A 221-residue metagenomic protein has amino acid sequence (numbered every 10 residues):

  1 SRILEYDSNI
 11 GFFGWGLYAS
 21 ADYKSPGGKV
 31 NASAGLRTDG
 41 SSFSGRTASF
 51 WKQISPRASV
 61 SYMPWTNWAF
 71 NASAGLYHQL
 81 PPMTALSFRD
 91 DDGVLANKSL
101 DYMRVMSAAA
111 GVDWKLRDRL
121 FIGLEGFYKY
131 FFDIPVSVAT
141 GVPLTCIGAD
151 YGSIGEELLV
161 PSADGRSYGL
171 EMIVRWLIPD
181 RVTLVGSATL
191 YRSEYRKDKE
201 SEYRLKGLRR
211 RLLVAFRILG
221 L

Functional and structural regions predicted by a protein language model:
S1, A34-G40, V60, A72-L76 (+2 more regions): Transmembrane beta-barrel strands of outer-membrane/channel proteins
S1, S44-I54, M83-D91, A96 (+4 more regions): Outer-membrane beta-barrel translocator domains and adjoining extracellular loop/strand segments of Gram-negative
S1-N31, A74: Outer-membrane beta-barrel transmembrane domain signature of Gram-negative proteins, especially the mid-to-C-terminal
R2-Y6, T38-S44, R89-N97, V105-M106 (+3 more regions): Extracytoplasmic loops and strand-loop junctions of Gram-negative outer membrane beta-barrel proteins
I3-F13, R46-Q53, K98-R104, V160-R166 (+1 more regions): Replace "Gram-negative outer membrane beta-barrel proteins" with "bacterial and organellar outer membrane beta-barrel
F13-A19, L36-G40, I54-V60, A96 (+5 more regions): Hydrophobic, lipid-facing positions within transmembrane beta-strands of outer-membrane proteins
K24-A32, D39, Y128-Y130, A149-L221: Gram-negative outer-membrane beta-barrel transporters
Y62-A108, Y128-E157: Surface-exposed extracellular loop regions of Gram-negative outer-membrane beta-barrel proteins, predominantly
